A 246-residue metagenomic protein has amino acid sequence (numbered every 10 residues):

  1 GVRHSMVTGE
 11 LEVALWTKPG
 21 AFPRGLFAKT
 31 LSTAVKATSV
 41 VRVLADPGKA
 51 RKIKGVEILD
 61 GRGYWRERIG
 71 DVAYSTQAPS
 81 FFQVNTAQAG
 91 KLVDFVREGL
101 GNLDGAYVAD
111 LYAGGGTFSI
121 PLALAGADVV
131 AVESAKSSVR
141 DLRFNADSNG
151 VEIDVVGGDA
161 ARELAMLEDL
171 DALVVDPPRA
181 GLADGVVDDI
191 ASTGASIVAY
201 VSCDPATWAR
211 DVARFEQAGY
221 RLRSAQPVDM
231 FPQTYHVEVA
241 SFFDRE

Functional and structural regions predicted by a protein language model:
G1, E12-A14, F81: Short aromatic/hydrophobic contact patches that present stacked aromatics for nucleic-acid/ligand binding
R3-S5: Structural signature of eukaryotic scaffold interfaces centered on beta-propeller domains
V7-G9, T234-Y235: Short acidic/glycine-enriched loop/turn segments that link adjacent beta-strands
T8-K18, A73-Q77: Short, aliphatic-rich beta-strand segments
F22-E246: Rossmann-like S-adenosyl-L-methionine
